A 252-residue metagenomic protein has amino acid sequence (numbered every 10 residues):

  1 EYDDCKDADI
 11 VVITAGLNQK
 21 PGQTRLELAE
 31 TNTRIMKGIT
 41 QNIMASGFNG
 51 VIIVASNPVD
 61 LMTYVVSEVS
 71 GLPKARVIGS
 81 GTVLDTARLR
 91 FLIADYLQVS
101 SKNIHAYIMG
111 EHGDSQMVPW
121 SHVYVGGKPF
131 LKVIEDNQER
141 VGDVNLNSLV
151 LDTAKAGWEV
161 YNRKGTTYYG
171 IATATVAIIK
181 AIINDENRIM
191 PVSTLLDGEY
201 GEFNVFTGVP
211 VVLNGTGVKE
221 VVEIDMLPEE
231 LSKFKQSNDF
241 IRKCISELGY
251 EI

Functional and structural regions predicted by a protein language model:
E1-D7: Short acidic low-complexity segments
D9-V12: N-terminal Rossmann-like NAD(P) cofactor-binding module of classical short-chain dehydrogenase/reductase
A15-L17: Conserved NAD(P)H cofactor-binding loop of Rossmann-fold oxidoreductase domains
K20, L61, Y161-R163: Short, solvent-exposed loop/turn segments at secondary-structure junctions
G22-L26, E223-I224: Short acidic, glycine/proline-rich loop/turn micro-motifs
T24-F91: Rossmann-like NAD(P)(H) cofactor-binding subdomain of soluble oxidoreductases
S70-R76, D85-I252: C-terminal substrate-binding/catalytic lobe of Rossmann-fold NAD(P)-dependent dehydrogenases
